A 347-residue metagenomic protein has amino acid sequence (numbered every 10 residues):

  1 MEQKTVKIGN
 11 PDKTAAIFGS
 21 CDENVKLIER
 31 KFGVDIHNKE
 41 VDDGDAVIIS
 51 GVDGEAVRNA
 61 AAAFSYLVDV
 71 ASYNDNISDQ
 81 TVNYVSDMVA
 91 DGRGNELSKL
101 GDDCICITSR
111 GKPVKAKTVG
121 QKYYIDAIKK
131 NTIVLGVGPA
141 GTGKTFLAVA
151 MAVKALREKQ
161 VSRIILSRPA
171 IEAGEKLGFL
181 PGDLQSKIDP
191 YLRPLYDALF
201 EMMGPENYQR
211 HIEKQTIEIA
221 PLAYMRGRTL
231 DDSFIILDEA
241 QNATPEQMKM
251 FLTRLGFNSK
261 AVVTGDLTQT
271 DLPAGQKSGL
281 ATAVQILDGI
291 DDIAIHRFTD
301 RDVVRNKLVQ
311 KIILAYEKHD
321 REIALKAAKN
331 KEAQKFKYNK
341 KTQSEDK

Functional and structural regions predicted by a protein language model:
M1-A16: Short glycine-/aliphatic-rich beta-strand segments at the starts of folded cytosolic domains
D12-A16, S20, Y73, V137-P139: Short acidic, glycine/proline-enriched loop segments that cap or flank alpha-helices
A15-F32, I36-H37: Short amphipathic alpha-helix segments
I17, N24, N59-A60, M248-F251: Hydrophobic side chains in well-ordered alpha-helices
E29-H37, R58, I165-I171: Short, compositionally biased low-complexity segments
H37-G101: Interdomain "pre-motor" coupling segment immediately N-terminal to P-loop NTPase/helicase cores
A46, S109-L237, Q241-K347: Conserved helicase motor core of SF1/SF2 NTP-dependent helicases
